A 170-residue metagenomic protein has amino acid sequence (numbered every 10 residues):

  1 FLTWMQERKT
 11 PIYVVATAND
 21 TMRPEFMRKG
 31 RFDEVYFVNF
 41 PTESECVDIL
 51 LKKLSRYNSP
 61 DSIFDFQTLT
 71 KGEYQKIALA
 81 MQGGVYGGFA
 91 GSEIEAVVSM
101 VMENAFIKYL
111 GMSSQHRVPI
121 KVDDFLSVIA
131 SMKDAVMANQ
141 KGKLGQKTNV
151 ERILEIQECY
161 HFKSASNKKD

Functional and structural regions predicted by a protein language model:
F1-I12, T42: Substrate-engagement module of ASCE P-loop NTPases
R8-R23: Sensor-1/coupling segment of RecA-like P-loop NTPase cores
T10-I12, K29-E34: Short glycine-/polar-rich loops that comprise or flank the Walker A/P-loop and associated switch/sensor motifs
I12-Y13, E25, V38-R117: Conserved C-terminal "switch" segment of AAA+ ATPases
V15, G83-A96, I107-D170: C-terminal engagement/docking regions of AAA+ P-loop ATPases
D20-F32: Short regulatory helix/loop adjacent to the ATP-binding pocket of P-loop NTPases
